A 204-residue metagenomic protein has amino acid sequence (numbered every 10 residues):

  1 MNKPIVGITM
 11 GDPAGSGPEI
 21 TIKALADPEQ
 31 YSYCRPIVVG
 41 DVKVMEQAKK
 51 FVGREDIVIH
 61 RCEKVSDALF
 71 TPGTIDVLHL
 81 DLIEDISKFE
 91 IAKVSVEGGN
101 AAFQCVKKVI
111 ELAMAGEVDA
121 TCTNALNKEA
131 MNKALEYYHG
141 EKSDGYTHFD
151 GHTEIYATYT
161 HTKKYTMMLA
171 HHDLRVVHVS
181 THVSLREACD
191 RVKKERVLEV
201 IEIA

Functional and structural regions predicted by a protein language model:
M1-F149, A188-A204: Contiguous, glycine/small-aliphatic-enriched amphipathic segments in soluble metabolic enzymes
L25-E29, A113, A157-T160, M167-L169: N-terminal cationic-hydrophobic initiation segments that often serve targeting/anchoring roles
V38, R61, H79, T158 (+2 more regions): Structural signal for conserved beta-strand scaffold positions within catalytic alpha/beta enzyme cores
G73-I75, Y165, L174: Change "...and in nucleic-acid phosphodiester-cleaving endonucleases..." to "...and in nucleic-acid processing enzymes
K142-T166: FAD-binding core/adjacent interface of flavoenzyme oxidoreductases
L169-E199: Ligand-binding beta-strand-loop-alpha-helix segment within the catalytic cores of soluble metabolic enzymes
